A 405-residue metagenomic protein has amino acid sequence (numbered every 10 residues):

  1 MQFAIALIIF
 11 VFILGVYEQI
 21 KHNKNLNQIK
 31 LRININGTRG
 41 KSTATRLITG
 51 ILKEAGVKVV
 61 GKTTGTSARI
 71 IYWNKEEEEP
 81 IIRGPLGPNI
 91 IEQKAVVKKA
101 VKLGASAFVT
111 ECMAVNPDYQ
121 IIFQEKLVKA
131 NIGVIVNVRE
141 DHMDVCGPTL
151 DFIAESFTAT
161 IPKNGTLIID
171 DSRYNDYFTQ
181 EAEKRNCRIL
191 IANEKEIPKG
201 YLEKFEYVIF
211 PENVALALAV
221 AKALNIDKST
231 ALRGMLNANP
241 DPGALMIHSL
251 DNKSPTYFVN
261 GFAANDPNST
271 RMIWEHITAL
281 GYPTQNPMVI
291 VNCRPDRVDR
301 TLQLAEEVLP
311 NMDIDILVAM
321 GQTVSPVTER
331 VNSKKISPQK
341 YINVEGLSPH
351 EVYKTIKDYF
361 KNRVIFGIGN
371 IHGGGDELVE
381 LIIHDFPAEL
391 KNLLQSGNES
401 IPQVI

Functional and structural regions predicted by a protein language model:
M1-K24, Q28, A223-I226, R233-P242 (+1 more regions): ATP-dependent carboxylate-amine ligase
N23-I29, G50-G133, N137-A154: ATP-dependent carboxylate-amine ligase catalytic core
I33-I48: Glycine-rich phosphate-binding P-loop
I48, L52, A100, L216-L224 (+1 more regions): Buried hydrophobic packing segments
I48-K53, A182, V331, I382: Hydrophobic alpha-helical packing residues
V60, R188-A192, V259, I342: General small-molecule cofactor/ligand-binding pocket signal
L103, A130-K253: Acidic, Mg2+-coordinating active-site environments of NTP-dependent enzymes
Q124-V136, S156, I161, V379-G397: A short, gly/pro- and small-residue-rich
